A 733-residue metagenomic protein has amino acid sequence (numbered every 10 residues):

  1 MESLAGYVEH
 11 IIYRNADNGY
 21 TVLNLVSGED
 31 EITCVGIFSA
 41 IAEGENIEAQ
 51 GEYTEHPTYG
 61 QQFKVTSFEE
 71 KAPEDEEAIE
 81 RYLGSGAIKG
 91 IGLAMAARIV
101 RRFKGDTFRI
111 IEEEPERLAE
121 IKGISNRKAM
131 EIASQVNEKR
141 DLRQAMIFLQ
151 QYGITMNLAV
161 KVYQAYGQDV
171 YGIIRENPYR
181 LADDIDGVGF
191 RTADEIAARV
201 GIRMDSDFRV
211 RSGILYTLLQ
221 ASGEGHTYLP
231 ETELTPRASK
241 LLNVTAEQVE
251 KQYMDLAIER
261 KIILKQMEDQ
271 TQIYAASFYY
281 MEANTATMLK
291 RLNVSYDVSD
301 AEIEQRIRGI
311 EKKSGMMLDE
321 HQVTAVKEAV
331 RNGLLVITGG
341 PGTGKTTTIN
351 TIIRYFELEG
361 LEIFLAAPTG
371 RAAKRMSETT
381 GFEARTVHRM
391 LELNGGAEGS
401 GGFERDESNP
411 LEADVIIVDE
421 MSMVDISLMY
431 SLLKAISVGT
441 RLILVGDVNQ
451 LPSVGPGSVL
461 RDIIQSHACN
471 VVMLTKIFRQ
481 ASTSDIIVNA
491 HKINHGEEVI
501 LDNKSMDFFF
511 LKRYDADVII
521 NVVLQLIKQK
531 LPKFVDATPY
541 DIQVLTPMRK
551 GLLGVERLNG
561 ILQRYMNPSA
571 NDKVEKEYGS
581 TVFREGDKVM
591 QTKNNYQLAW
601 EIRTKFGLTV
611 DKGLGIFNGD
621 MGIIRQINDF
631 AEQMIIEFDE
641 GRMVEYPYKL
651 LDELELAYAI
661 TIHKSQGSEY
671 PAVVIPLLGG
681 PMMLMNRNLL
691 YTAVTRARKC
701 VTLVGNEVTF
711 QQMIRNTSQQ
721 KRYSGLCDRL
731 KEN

Functional and structural regions predicted by a protein language model:
M1-Q305, E311: Accessory, non-ATPase domains that flank or precede helicase/AAA+ motor cores in DNA-metabolism machines
G44-N46, G586, G619: Loop/turn positions that initiate beta-strands
A87, E120, G339, A367 (+1 more regions): The Walker A (P-loop) glycine that initiates the GxxxxGKT/S ATP-binding motif of P-loop NTPases
G315-R331: N-terminal pre-P-loop "Q-motif" helix
L335-S377, V445, F508-R513, K530-G551: Conserved RecA-like ASCE P-loop NTPase motor core of nucleic-acid helicases/translocases
T351, Y355-L361, G370-S377, H388-G395 (+5 more regions): Conserved helicase motor core of SF1/SF2 NTP-dependent helicases
V448-L614: Conserved helicase motor core of P-loop NTPases
V610-G613, N618-N733: C-terminal accessory regions
